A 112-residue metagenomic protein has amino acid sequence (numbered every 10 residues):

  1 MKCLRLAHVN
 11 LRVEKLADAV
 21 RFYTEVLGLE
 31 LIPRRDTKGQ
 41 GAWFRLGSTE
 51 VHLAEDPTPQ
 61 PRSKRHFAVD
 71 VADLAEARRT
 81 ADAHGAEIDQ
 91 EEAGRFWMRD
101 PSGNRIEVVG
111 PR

Functional and structural regions predicted by a protein language model:
M1-D18, K64-F67: N-terminal beta-strand motif that seeds the catalytic metal site of vicinal oxygen chelate
M1-K2, A83-R112: Vicinal oxygen chelate
N10-E50, W97: Core segments of cupin and vicinal oxygen chelate
E25, T80-H84: Short amphipathic alpha-helices in soluble, non-transmembrane regions that often serve as interface/regulatory elements
G47-V51, T58-Q60, L74-E76: Short, charged/polar surface micro-motifs in flexible loops or helix N-caps
H52-A54, I106-E107: Conserved beta-strand in the GNAT
R65-A81: Mid-chain, well-packed structural core segment of small domains
